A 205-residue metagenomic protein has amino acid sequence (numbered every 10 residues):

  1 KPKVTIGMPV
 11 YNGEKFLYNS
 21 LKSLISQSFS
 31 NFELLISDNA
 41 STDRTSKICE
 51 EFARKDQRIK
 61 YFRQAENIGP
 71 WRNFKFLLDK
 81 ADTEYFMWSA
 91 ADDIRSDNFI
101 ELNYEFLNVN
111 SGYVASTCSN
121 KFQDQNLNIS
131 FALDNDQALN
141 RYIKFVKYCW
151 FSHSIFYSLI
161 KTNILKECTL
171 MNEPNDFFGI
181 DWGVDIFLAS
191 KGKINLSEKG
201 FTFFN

Functional and structural regions predicted by a protein language model:
K1-S23: N-proximal low-complexity "stem/linker" segments adjacent to membrane-targeting elements
Y18, D43-E51, N98: Acidic helix N-cap motif at the loop->helix transition within catalytic regions of sugar-transfer enzymes
K22-N31: Short, acidic, metal-binding catalytic loop of nucleotide-sugar glycosyltransferases
S23, D38-K47, E66, A90: A conserved acidic beta->alpha catalytic loop
Q64-A81: Glycine-rich, basic loop-to-helix element that forms the pyrophosphate-binding segment of sugar-nucleotide handling
D79, S96, D136-N205: Conserved nucleotide-sugar donor-binding catalytic segment
F86: Short aromatic/hydrophobic "clamp" motif used to bind/position activated sugar donors
N98-S130: Conserved donor NDP-sugar-binding/catalytic core segment of glycosyltransferases
